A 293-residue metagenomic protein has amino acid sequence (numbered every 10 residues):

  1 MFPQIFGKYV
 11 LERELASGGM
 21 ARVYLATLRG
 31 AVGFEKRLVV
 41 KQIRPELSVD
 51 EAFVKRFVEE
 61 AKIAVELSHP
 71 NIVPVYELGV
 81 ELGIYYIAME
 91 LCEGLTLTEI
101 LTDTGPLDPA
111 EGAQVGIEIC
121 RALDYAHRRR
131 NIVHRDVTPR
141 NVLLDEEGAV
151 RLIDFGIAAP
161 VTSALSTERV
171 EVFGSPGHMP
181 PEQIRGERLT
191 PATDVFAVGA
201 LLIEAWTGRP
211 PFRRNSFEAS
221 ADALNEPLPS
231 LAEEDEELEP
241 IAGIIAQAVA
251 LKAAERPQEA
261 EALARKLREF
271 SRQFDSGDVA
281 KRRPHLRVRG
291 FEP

Functional and structural regions predicted by a protein language model:
R22: Conserved N-lobe ATP-binding subsite of Hanks-type protein kinase domains, especially the beta3 VAIK lysine
Q42-E66: AlphaC helix of the eukaryotic protein kinase fold
L78: Activation-segment/catalytic-loop signature of the eukaryotic protein kinase fold
L82-T96, I100: Conserved short submotifs of the Hanks-type protein kinase catalytic core that shape the nucleotide-binding pocket
V115-G116: Activation segment signature within eukaryotic-like protein kinase domains
R121-I132: Protein kinase catalytic-loop region centered on the HRD/HxD motif
G177-D278: C-terminal lobe helix-coil module of Hanks-type protein kinase domains
